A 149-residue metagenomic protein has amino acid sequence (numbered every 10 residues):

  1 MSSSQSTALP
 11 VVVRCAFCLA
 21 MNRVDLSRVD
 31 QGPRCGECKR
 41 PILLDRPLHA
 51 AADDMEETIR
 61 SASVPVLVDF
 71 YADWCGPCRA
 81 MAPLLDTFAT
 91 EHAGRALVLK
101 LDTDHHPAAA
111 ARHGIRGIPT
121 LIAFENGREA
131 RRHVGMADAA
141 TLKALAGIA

Functional and structural regions predicted by a protein language model:
C15-C18, C35-C38: Short cysteine-rich clusters marking metal-coordination/redox-active sites
F17, S63, F70-W74, G117: Short pre-active-site segment immediately N-terminal to redox-active cysteine/selenocysteine motifs in thiol-based
V24-P33: Short linker/helix segments within small regulatory modules
P47-V66: A short beta-strand-turn-helix
H49-A50, F70, L85-A89, A93-A108 (+1 more regions): Thiol-based oxidoreductase modules, predominantly thioredoxin-like and allied folds used for disulfide exchange
V64-V66, H113-I122: Structural micro-motif
F70-L84: Conserved redox-active cysteine motifs that mediate thiol-disulfide chemistry, especially di-cysteine Cys-X(1-2)-Cys
G117-A149: Non-catalytic, surface beta->alpha helical segment in thiol-disulfide oxidoreductase systems
